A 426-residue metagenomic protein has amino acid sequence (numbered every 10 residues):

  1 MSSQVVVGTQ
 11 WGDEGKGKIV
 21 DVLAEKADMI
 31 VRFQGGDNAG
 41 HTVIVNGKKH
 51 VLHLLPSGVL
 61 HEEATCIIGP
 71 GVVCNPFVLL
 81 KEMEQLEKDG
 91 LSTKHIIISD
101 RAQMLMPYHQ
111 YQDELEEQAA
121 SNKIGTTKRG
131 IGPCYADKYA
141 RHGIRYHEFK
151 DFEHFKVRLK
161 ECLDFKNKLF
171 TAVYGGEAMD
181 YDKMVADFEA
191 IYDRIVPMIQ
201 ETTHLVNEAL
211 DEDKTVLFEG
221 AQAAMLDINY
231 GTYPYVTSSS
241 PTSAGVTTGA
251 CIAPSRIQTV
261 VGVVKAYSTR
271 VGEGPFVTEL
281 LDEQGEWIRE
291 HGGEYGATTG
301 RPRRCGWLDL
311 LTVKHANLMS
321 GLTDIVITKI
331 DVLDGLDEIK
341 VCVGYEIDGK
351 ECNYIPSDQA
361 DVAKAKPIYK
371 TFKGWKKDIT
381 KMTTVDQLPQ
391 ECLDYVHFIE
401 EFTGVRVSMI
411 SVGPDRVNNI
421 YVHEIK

Functional and structural regions predicted by a protein language model:
M1-K426: Non-transmembrane, aqueous-exposed alpha-helical and coiled segments at domain scale
